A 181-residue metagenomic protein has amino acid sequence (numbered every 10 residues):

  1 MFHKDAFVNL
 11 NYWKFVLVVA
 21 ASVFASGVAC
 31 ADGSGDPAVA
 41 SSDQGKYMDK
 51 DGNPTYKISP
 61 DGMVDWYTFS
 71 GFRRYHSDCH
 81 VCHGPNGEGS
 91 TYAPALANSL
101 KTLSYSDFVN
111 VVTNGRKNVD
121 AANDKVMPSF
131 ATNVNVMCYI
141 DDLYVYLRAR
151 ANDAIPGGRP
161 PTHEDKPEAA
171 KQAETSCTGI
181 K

Functional and structural regions predicted by a protein language model:
F2-V16: Bacterial N-terminal signal peptides that target proteins for export
A25-S26: N-terminal signal peptide c-region/cleavage motif recognized by signal peptidases
D32-Y67, P85-S99: His/Cys-centered metal/cofactor-coordination and adjacent catalytic loops
G33-K57, A122-K181: Flexible coil segments in periplasmic/lumen-exposed cytochrome c-class electron-transfer proteins
Y47, V64-P85, N110-N114: Sequence/structural segment immediately N-terminal to covalent heme-attachment motifs in c-type and related
W66, S70, R74, T91 (+3 more regions): Extracytoplasmic/secreted proteins, especially bacterial periplasmic and envelope-associated proteins
H76, H80, G84, K101 (+2 more regions): Sec-exported extracytoplasmic/periplasmic mature domains
G84-N114, S129-N133: Gly/Gly-Pro-rich "capping" loops immediately C-terminal to redox-active cysteine motifs in periplasmic/lumenal
